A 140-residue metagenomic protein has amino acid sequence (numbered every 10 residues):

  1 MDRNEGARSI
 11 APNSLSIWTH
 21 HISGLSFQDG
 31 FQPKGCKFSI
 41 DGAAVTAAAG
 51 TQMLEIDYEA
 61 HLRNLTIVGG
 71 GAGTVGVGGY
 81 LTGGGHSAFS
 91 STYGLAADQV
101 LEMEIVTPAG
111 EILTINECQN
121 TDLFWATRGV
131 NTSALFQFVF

Functional and structural regions predicted by a protein language model:
M1-F140: FAD-binding core of FAD-dependent oxidoreductases, characterized by glycine-rich FAD pyrophosphate-binding loops
